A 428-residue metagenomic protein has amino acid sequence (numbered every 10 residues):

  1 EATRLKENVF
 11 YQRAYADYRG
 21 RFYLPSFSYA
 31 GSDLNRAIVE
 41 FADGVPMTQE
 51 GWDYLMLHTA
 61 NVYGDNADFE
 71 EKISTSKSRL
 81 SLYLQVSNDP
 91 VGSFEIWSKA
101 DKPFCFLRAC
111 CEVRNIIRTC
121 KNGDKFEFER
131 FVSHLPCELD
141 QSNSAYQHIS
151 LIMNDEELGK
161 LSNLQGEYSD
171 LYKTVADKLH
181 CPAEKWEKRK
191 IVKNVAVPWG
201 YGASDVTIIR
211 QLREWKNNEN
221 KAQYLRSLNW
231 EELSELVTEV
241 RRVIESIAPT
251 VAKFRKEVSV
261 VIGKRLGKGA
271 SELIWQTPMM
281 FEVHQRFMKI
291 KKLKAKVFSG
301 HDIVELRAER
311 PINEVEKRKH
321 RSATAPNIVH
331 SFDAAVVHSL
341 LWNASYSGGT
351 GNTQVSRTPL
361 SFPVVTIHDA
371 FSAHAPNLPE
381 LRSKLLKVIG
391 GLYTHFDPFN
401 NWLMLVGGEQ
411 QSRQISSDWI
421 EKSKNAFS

Functional and structural regions predicted by a protein language model:
E1-S428: Conserved catalytic core of nucleotide polymerization and phosphodiester-bond processing enzymes
